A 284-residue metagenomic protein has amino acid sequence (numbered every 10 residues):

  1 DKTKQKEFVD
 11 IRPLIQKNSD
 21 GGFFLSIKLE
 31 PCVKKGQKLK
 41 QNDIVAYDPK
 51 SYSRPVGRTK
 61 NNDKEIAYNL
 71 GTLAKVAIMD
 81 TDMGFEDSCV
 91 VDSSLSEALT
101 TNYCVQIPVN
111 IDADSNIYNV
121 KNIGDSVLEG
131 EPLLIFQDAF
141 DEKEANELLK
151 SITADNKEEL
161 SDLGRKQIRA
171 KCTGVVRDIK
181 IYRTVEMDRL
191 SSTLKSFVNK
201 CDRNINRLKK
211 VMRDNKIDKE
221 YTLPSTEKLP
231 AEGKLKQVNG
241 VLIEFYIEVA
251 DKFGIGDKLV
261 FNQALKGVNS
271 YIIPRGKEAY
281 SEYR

Functional and structural regions predicted by a protein language model:
D1-R284: Intrinsically disordered, low-complexity regulatory segments
